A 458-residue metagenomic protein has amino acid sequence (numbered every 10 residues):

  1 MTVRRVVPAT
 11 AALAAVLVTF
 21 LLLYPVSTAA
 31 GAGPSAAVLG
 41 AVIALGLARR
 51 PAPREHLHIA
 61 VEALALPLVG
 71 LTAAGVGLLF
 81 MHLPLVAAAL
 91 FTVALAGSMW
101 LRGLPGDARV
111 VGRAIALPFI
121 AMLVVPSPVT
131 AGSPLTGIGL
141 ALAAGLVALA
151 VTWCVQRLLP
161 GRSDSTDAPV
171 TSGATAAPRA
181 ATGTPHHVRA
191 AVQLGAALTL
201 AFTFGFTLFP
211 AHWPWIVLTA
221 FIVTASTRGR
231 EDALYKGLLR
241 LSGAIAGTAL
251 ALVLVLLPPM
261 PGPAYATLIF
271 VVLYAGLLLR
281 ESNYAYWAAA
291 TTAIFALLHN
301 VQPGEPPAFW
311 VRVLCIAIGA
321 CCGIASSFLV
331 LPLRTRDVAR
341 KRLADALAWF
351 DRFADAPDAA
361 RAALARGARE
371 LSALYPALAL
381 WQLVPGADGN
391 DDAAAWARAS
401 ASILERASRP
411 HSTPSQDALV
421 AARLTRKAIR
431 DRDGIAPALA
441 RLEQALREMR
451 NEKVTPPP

Functional and structural regions predicted by a protein language model:
M1, V129-I138, T152-A177, L329-P458: Intracellular, membrane-proximal regulatory regions of polytopic membrane proteins
M1-Y274, L278-A289, V301-A317, L329-R340 (+2 more regions): Alpha-helical transmembrane segments and their membrane-interface boundaries that form or gate the permeation pathway
I324-A325: Cytochrome P450 heme-binding "Cys pocket" and the immediately downstream C-terminal segment
